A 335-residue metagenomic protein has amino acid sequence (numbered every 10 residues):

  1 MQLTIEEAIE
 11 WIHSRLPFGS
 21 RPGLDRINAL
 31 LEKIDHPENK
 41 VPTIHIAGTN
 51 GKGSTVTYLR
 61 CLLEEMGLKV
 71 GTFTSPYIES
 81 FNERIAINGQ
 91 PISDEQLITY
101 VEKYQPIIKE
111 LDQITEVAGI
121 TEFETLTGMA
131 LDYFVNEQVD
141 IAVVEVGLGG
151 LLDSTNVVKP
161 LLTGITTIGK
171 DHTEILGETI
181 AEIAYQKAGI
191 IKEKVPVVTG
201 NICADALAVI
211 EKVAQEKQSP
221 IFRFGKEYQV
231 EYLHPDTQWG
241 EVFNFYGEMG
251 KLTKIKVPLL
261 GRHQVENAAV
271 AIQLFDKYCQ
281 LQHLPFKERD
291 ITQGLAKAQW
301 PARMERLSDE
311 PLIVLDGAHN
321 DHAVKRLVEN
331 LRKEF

Functional and structural regions predicted by a protein language model:
M1-G48, T55-L68, F73, D112-A118: Short functional linear segments
L24, L31-E32, H36-N39, E65-V158 (+1 more regions): ATP-dependent carboxylate-amine ligase catalytic core
K40, I141-V144, D153-G164, I168-H172 (+2 more regions): Nucleotide phosphate-binding/pyrophosphate-handling subdomain across enzymes that bind or process nucleotide phosphates
L59, L63, T127-F134, A268-Y278 (+1 more regions): Buried hydrophobic packing segments
V70, V197, P220-F222: Hydrophobic beta-strand scaffold residues
L126-I175, L207, E211-K254: Extended acidic/charged loop-beta regions that coordinate divalent cations and stabilize anionic phosphate/carboxylate
A184-E193: Membrane-proximal helix-turn-helix segments that form the acceptor-binding/catalytic region of lipid-linked
K192-N201: Short loop-to-beta-strand entry elements in the cores of soluble alpha/beta enzymes
